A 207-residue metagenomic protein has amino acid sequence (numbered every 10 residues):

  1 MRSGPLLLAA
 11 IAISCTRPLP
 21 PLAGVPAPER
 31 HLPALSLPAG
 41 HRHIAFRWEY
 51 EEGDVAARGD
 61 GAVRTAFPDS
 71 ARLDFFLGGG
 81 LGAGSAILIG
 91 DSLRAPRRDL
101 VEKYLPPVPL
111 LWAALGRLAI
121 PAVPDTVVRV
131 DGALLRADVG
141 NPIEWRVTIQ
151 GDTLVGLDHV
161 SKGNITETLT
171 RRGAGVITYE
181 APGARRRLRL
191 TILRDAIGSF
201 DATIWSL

Functional and structural regions predicted by a protein language model:
M1-I13: Sec-dependent bacterial lipoprotein signal peptides
C15-S70, R98, T126, D195 (+1 more regions): N-terminal leader/targeting segments and the immediate start of mature chains
G61-T65, S85-S92, E167-R171: Extended lipid/amphipathic-ligand handling interfaces
A66-P68, F76-G78, I89-L93, R98-L100: Solvent-exposed coil/turn segments that connect beta secondary-structure elements in extracytoplasmic/periplasmic
G79-A83: Membrane-embedded segments
L93-D125: Acidic/charged, solvent-exposed loop-and-adjacent secondary-structure segments enriched in E/D, K/R, S/T, and G/P
R129-L207: Gly/Pro-enriched, hydrophobic low-complexity segments that function as extracytoplasmic propeptides/linkers
